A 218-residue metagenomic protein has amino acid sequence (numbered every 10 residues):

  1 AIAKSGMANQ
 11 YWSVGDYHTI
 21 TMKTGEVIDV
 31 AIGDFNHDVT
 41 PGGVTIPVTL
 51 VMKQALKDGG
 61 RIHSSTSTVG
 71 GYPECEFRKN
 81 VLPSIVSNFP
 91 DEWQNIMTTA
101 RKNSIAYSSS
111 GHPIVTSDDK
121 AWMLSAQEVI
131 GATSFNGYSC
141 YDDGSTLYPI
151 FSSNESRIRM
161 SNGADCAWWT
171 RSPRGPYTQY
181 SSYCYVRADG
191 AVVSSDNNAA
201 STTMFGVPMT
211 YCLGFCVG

Functional and structural regions predicted by a protein language model:
A1-G218: Collagenous Gly-X-Y triple-helix signature in extracellular proteins
